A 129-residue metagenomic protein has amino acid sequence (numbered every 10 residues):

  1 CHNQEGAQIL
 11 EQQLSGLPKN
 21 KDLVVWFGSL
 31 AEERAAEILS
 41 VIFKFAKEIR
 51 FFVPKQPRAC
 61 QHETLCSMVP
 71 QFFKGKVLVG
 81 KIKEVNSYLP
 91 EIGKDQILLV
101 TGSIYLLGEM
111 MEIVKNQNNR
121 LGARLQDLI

Functional and structural regions predicted by a protein language model:
C1-E48: Nucleotide phosphate-binding/pyrophosphate-handling subdomain across enzymes that bind or process nucleotide phosphates
G6, R34-A35, R58-C60, L107-M110: Short active-site-adjacent structural elements
Q8-Q12, I38-S40, E63-T64, M111-V114 (+1 more regions): Short amphipathic alpha-helical segments
L14, P18, A46, V69 (+2 more regions): Active-site catalytic pocket residues across diverse enzymes, especially alpha/beta-hydrolases
F27-A31, P54, G102: Cofactor-binding loop segments of dinucleotide-utilizing enzymes, especially the Rossmann-like FAD- and NAD(P)+-binding
L39-I97: C-terminal helical cap/extension that packs against the catalytic core of soluble nucleotide-cofactor enzymes
P54-R58, L121-I129: Short, flexible loop segments at boundaries between secondary-structure elements
V85-Q117: A glycine-rich beta-strand to alpha-helix segment that forms a phosphate/ribose-binding loop at ligand/cofactor sites
